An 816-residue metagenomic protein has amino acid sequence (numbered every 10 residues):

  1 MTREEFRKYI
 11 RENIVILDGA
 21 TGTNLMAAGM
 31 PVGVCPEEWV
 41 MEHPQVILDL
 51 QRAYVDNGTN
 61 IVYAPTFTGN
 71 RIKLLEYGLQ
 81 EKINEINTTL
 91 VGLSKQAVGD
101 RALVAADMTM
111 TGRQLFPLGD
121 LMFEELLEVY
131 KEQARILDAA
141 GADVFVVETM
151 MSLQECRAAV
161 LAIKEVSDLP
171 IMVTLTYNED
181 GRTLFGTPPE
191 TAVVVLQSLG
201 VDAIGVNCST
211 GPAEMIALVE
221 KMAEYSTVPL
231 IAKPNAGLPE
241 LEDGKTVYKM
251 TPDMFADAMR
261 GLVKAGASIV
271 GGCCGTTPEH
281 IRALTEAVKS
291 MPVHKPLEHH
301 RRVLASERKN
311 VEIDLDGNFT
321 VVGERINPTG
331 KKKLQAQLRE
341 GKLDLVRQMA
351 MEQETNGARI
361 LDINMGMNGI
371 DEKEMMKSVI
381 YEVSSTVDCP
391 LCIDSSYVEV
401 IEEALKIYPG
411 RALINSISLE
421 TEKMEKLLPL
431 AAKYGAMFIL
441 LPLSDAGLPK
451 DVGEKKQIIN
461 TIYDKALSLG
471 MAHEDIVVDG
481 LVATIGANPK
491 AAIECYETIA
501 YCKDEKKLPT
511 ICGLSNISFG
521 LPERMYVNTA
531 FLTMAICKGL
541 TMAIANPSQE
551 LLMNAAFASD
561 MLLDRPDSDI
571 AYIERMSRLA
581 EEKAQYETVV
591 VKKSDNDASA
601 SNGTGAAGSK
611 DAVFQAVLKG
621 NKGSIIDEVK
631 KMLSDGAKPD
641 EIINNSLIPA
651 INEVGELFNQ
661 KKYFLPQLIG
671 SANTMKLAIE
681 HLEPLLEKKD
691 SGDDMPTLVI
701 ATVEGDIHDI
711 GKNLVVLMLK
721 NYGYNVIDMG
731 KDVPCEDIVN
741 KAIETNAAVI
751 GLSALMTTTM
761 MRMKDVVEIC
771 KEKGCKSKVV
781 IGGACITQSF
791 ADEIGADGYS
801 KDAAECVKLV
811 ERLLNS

Functional and structural regions predicted by a protein language model:
M1-D479, A483-S816: Domain-level signal for soluble alpha/beta catalytic cores
